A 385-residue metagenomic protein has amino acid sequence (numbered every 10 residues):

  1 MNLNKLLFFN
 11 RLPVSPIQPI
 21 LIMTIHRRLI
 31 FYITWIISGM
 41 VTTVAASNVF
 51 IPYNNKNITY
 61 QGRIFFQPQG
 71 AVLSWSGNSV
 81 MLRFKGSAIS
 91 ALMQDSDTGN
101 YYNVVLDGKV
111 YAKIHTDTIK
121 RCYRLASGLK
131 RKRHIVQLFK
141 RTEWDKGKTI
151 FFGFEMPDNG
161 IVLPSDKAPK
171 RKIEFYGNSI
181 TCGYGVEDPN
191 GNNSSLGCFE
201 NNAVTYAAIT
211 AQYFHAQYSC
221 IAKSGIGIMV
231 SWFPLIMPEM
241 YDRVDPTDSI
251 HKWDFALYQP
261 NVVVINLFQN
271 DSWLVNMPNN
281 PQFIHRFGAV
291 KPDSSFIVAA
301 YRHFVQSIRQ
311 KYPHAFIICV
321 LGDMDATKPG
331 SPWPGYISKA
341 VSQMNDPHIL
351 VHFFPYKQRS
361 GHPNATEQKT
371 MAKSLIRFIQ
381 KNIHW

Functional and structural regions predicted by a protein language model:
M1-F50: Bacterial Sec-dependent N-terminal signal peptides
I20, I30-I33, T43-Y176, T181-F199: N-terminal secretory targeting modules
S76, W144-G147, V186, G191-V290 (+4 more regions): Conserved SGNH/GDSL esterase-like catalytic core that processes O-acyl groups on lipids and polysaccharides
K172-Y176, T181, Y218-A222, N261-N266 (+2 more regions): Structural recognition of the beta-strand scaffold that forms the well-ordered cores of secreted hydrolase catalytic
Y301-Q306, S338: Generic structural signal for well-ordered alpha-helices, preferentially at hydrophobic/aromatic core positions
K311-M344: C-terminal hydrophobic structural anchor segments that stabilize assembly/packing rather than catalytic chemistry
S360-W385: Histidine-centered active-site loop/cap adjacent to the catalytic His in serine esterases/O-acetyl transfer systems
